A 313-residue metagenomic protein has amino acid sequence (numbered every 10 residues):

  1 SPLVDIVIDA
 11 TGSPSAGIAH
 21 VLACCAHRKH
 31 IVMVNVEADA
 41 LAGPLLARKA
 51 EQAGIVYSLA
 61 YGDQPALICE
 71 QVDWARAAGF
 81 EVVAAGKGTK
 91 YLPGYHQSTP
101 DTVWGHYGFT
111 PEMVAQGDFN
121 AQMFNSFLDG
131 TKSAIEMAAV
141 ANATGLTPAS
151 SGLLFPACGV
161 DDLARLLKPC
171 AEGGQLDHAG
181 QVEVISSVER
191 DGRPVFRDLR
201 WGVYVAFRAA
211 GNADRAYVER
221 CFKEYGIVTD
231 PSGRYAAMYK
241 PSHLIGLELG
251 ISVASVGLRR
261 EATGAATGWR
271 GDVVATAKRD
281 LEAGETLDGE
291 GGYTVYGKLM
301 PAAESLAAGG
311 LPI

Functional and structural regions predicted by a protein language model:
S1-I6, S13-S15: A structured beta-alpha segment of the ubiquitous adenosine-cofactor-binding alpha/beta core
L3-V4, H27-H30: Glycine-enriched alpha-helix->loop->beta-strand junction motifs that scaffold or abut catalytic
I6-D9, M33-V34, Y57-Y61, V82-G86 (+2 more regions): General beta-strand structural signal in soluble alpha/beta enzymes
T11-H27, V34-D63, I68-W74: Rossmann-fold NAD(P)-binding glycine/threonine-rich loop
G43-P44, C69, G94-Y95, V160-D161: Short Asp/Glu-rich motifs
E51, S58-S126: Rossmann-like NAD(P)H-binding beta-loop-alpha module
H106-I313: C-terminal catalytic/substrate-binding lobe primarily of soluble NAD(P)-dependent oxidoreductases
